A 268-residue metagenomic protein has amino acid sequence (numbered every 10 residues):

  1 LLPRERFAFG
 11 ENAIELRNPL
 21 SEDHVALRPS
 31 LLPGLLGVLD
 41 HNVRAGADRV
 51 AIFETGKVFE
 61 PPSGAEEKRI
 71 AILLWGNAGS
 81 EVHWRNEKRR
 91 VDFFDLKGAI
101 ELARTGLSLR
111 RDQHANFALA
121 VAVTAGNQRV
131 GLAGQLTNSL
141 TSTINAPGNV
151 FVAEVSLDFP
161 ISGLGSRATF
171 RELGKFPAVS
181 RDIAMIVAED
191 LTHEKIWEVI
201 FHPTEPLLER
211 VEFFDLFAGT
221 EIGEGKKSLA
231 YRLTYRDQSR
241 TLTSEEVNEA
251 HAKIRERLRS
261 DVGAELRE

Functional and structural regions predicted by a protein language model:
L1-F53, R181, T234-R236, L242 (+1 more regions): Extended, well-folded interaction surfaces typified by the phenylalanyl-tRNA synthetase beta subunit core
A8-G10, P29, A47-R49, G64-E67 (+4 more regions): A short, structural micro-pattern
D23, G46, V58-P62, E66: Mobile "lid/hinge" segments at catalytic clefts and subdomain interfaces of large enzymes
L32-D40, G56, K97, E101 (+1 more regions): Predominant activation on well-ordered alpha-helical scaffold segments within soluble catalytic domains
V50, F59, I72: Metal-dependent nuclease catalytic core centered on acidic motifs
A71, S80-E268: A carboxyl-terminal module marker
